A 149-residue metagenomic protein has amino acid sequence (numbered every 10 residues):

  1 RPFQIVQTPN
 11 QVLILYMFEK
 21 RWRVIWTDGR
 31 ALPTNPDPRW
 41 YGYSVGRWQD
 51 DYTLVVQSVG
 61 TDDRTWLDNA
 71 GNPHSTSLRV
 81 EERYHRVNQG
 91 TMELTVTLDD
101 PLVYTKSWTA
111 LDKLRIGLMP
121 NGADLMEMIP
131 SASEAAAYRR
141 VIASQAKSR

Functional and structural regions predicted by a protein language model:
R1-R149: PEST-like low-complexity, intrinsically disordered acidic/proline/serine-rich tracts that flank trafficking/processing
